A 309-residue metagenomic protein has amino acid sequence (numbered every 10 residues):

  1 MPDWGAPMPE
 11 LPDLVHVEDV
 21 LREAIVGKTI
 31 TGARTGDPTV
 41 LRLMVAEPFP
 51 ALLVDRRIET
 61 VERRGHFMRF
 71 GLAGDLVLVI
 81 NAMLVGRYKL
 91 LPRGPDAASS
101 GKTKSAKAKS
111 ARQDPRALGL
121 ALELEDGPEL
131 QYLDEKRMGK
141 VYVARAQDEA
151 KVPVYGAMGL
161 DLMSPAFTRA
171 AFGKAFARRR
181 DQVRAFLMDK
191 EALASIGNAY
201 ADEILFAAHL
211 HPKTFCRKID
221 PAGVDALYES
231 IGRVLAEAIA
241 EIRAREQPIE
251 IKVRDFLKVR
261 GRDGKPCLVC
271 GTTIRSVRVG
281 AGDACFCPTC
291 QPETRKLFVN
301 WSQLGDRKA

Functional and structural regions predicted by a protein language model:
M1-L11, T103, F298-A309: Short, low-complexity, intrinsically disordered N-terminal peptides in bacterial proteins
W4-G5, L78-S195, Y200-A207: Phosphate/anion-contacting hairpin/loop surfaces
P7-M44: Short glycine- and basic-residue-enriched patches
V17, L43-A46, V54-A97, A117-G119: N-terminal functional module of multi-domain proteins
V26-I30, P50, V54-I58: A glycine-biased structural micro-motif
I30-F49, E62, A171-A309: Basic, nucleic-acid-binding surfaces and adjacent catalytic neighborhoods in DNA/RNA-processing proteins
E59, S110-R112, F256-K258: Short Gly/Pro-enriched turn/cap motifs at secondary-structure boundaries
G74, L124-D126, A281: Acidic/polar residues in short coil/turn loops that connect beta-strands within repeat-based beta-sheet scaffolds
